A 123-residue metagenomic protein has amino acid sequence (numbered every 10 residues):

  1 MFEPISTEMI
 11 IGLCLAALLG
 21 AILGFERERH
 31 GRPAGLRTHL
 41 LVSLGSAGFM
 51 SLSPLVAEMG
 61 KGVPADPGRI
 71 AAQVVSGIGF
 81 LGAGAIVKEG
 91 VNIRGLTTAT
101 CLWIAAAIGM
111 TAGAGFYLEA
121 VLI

Functional and structural regions predicted by a protein language model:
M1-I70: Alpha-helical transmembrane segments and their membrane-interface boundaries that form or gate the permeation pathway
I10-L19, G84-N92, A107-G113, L122: Alpha-helical transmembrane segments in inner-membrane proteins
R29-P33, R37, I86-T97, T111: Short loop segments and helix-boundary regions at transmembrane helix junctions of multi-pass inner-membrane proteins
L41-S51, S76, T100-G113: Small-residue-rich segments of transmembrane alpha-helices in multi-pass membrane proteins, especially helix faces
L44, P64-A65, I86, G95-L96 (+2 more regions): Surface-exposed beta-strand edges and their flanking turn/coil or helix-capping segments
P67-C101: Ordered, amphipathic secondary-structure segments that act as subunit-interaction surfaces in large macromolecular
A99, F116-I123: Canonical alpha-helical transmembrane segment with a positive-inside/aromatic-interface signature
